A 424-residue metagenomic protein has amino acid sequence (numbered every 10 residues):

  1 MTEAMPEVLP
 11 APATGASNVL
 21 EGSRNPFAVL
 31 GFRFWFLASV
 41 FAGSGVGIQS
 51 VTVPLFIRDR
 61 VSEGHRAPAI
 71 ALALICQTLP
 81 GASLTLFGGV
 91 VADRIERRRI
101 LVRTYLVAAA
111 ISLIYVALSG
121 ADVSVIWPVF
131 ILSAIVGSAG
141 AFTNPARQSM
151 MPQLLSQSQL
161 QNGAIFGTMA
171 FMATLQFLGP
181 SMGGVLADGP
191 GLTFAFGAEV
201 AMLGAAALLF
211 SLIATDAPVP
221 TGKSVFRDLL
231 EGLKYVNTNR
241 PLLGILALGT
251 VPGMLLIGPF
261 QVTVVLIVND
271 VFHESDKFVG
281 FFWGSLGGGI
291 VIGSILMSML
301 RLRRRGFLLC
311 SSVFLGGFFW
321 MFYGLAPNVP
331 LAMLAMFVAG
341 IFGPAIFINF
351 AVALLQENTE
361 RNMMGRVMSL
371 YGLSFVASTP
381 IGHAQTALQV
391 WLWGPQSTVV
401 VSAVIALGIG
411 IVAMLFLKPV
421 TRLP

Functional and structural regions predicted by a protein language model:
P6, A71-C76, S83-F87, R94 (+8 more regions): C-terminal transmembrane bundle of multi-pass solute transporters/carriers
E7-F32, D216-A247: Juxtamembrane intracellular "pre-TM" segments in multi-pass secondary transporters
F36-F56, M169, A173, F177 (+5 more regions): A single, central transmembrane helix in multi-pass transporters
V40, S124-F142, L331-I346: Hydrophobic core of transmembrane alpha-helices in multi-pass small-molecule transporters, especially MFS/SLC-type
T52-P80: Extracellular/periplasmic helix-loop-helix junction of adjacent transmembrane segments in MFS-like secondary
V53, F142-L155, I346-T359: Intracellular juxtamembrane helix-capping segments at the cytosolic ends of symmetry-related transmembrane helices
L132-A173: Cytoplasmic helix-loop-helix junction between adjacent transmembrane helices in 12-TM secondary transporters
S149, Q153, F196-V225, R303 (+1 more regions): Helix-loop junctions on the cytosolic side of multi-pass membrane transporters, especially the intracellular loop
